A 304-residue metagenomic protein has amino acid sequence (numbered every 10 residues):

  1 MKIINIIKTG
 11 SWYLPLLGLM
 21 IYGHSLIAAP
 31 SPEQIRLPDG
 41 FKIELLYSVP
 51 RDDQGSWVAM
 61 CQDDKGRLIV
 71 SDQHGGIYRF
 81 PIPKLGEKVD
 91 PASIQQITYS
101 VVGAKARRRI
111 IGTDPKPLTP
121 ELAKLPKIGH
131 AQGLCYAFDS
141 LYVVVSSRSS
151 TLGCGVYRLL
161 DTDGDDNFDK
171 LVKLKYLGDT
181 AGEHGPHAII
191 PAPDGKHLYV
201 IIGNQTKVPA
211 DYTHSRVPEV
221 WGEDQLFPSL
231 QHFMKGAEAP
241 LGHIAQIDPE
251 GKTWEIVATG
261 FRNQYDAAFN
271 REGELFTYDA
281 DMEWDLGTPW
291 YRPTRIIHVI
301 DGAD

Functional and structural regions predicted by a protein language model:
M1-T9: N-terminal secretory signal peptides that target proteins for export/translocation
K2-I3, Y22, G273, D304: Short intrinsically disordered, low-complexity coil segments enriched in acidic
I7, L14-L16, G76, L122: Extended hydrophobic/Leu-rich segments
K8-T9, Y22, V217, E250: Acidic, low-complexity intrinsically disordered regions
S11-S25: Bacterial N-terminal signal peptides
A28-D304: Beta-propeller domains with acidic blade repeats across secreted/periplasmic ectodomains and cytosolic WD/CNH propellers
